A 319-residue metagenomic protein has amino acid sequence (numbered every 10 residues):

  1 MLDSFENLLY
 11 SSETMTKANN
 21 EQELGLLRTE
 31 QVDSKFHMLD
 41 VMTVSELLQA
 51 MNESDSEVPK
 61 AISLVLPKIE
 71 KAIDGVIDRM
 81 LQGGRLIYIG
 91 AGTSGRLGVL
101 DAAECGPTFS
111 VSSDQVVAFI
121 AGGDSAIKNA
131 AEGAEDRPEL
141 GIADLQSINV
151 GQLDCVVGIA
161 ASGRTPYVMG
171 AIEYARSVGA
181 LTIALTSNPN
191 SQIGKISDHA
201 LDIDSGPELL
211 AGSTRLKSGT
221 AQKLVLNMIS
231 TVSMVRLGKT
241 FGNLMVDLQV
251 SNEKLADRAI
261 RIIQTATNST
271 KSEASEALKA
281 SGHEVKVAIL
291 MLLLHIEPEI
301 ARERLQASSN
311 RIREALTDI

Functional and structural regions predicted by a protein language model:
D3-S11: Short, positively charged and aromatic/hydrophobic N-terminal segments
T16-A61: Cofactor-/ligand-binding subdomain signature composed of acidic, glycine-rich, tryptophan-containing flexible loops
E30, A50-V58, A118-N129, G282: Gly-rich Lys/Arg/Thr-decorated short loops/hinges at beta-loop-alpha junctions or inter-strand turns that position
L64-R79: A short, well-structured juxtamembrane/interface segment
L81-Q82, S177: Residues at the C-terminal ends
I87-V225, S233-L237: Glycine-rich phosphate-binding loops that contact phosphosugars or nucleotide phosphates
G212-Q222, L226, Q249-I262: EF-Ts-like protein-protein interaction surfaces
S233-I319: Short, amphipathic alpha-helical interaction segments embedded in low-complexity terminal/linker regions of eukaryotic
